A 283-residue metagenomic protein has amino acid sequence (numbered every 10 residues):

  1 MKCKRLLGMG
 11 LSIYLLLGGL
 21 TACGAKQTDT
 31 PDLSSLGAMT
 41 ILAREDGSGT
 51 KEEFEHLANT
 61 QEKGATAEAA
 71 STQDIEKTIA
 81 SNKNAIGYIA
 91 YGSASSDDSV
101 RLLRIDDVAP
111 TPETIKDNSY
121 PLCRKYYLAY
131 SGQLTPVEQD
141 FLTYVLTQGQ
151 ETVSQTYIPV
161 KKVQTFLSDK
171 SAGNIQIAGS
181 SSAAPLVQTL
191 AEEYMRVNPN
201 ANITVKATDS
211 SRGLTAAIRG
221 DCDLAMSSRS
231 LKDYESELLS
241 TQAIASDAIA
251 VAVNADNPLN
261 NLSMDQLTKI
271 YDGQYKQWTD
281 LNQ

Functional and structural regions predicted by a protein language model:
M1-G10: Bacterial N-terminal signal peptides that target proteins for export
G10-L17: Alpha-helical transmembrane segments
G18-A22: C-terminal motif of bacterial Sec signal peptides marking the signal peptidase cleavage site
C23-Q283: Exported/periplasmic ABC-transporter solute-binding proteins
